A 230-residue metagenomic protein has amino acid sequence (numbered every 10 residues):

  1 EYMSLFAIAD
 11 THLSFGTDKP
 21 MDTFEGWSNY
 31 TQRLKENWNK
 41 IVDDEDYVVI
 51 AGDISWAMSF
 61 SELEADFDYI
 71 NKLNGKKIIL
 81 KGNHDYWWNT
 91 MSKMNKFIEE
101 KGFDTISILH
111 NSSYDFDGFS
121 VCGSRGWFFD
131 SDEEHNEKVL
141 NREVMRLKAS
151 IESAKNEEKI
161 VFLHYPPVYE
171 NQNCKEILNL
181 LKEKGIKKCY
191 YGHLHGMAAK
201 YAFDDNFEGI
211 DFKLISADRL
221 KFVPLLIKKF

Functional and structural regions predicted by a protein language model:
S4, T17-F116, K175-I186, E208-S216: Core catalytic region of metal-dependent phosphoesterases/phosphodiesterases, especially metallo-beta-lactamase-like
S4-D10: Short, hydrophobic/glycine-enriched beta-strand segments
A9, K81, S112, R125 (+2 more regions): Residues at the C-termini of beta-strands that transition into short coil/loop
D10, G52-D53, G82-N83, H164 (+1 more regions): Active-site glycine-centered loops adjacent to acidic/histidine catalytic or metal-binding residues that shape
T11-D18, I41, D85-E176, L180 (+1 more regions): Conserved catalytic scaffold of divalent metal-dependent phosphoesterases
L13, S55-W56, P167, G196: Short active-site segment of divalent metal-dependent hydrolases/proteases that encodes the spacing between
V48, K159-V161, C189: Receiver (REC) domain switch-region micro-motif
I78, P167-F230: Conserved beta-sheet core of the metallophosphoesterase superfamily
